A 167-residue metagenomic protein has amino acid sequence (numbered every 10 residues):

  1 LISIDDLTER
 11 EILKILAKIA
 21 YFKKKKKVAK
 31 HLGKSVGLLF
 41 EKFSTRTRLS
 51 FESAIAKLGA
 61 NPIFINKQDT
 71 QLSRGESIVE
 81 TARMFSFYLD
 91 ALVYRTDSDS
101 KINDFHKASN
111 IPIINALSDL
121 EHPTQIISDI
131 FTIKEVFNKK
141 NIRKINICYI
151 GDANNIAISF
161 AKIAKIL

Functional and structural regions predicted by a protein language model:
L1-K14, T96-L120: Helix-enriched interaction subdomains in cytosolic or periplasmic regions, typified by TIR/SEFIR signaling/NADase cores
L1-L49, S53: Positively charged, low-complexity intrinsically disordered leader regions
S35-Y88: Active-site cofactor/substrate anionic-group-binding motifs, chiefly glycine- and Lys/Arg-rich phosphate-binding loops
E41-A54, E135-L167: Glycine-rich phosphate/diphosphate-binding loop of Rossmann-like nucleotide-binding domains
L58, Y88, A108-N110, L167: Short, structured coil segments at secondary-structure junctions
S86-S98: A glycine-rich helix N-cap at a beta->alpha junction
A116-T132: A glycine-rich, Thr/Ser-enriched phosphate-binding loop motif common to dinucleotide/cofactor-binding enzymes
